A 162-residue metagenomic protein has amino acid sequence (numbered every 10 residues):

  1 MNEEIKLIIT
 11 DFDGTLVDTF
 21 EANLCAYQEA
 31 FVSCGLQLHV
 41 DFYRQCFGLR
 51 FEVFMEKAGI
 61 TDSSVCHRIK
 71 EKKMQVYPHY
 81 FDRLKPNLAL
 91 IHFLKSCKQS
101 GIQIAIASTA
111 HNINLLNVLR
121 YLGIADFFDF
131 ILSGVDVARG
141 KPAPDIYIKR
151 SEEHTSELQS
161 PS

Functional and structural regions predicted by a protein language model:
M1-R44: Active-site neighborhood of HAD-like aspartate-dependent phosphohydrolases
A26, F54, N114-N117: Phosphate- and divalent-cation-binding pockets in alpha/beta enzyme and binding domains that engage nucleotide-derived
C34, F47-Y77, L88, K95-S96: A metal-dependent, Asp-based hydrolase signature
Q37, T61, I124-D129: Conserved H-loop
H79-I106, N112-L116: Short, acidic loop-to-helix structural element flanking the phosphoryl-transfer center in phosphate-processing enzymes
P142-S151: Short loop-to-alpha-helix "cap/lid" segments that border enzyme active sites across diverse enzyme classes
E153-S162: Single conserved hydrophobic/aromatic residue that forms the stacking wall/gate of nucleotide- or nucleobase-binding
